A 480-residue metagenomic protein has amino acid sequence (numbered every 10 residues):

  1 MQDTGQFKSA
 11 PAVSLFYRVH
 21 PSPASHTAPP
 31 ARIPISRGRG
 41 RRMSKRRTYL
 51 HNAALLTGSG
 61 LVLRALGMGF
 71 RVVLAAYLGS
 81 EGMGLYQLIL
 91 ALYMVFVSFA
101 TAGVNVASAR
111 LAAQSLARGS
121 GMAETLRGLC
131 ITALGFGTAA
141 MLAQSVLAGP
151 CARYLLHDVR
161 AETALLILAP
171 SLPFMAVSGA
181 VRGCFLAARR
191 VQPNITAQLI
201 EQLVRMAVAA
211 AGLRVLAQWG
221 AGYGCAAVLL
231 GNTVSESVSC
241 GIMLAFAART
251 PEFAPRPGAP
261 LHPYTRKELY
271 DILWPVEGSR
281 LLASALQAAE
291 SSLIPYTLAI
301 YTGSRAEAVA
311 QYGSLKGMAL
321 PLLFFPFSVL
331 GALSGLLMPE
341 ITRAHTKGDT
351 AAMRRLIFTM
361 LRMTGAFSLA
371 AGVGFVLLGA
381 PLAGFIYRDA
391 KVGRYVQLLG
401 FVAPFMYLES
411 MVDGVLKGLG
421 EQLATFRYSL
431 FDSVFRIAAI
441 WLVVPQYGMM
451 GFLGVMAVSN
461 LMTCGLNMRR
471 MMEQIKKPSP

Functional and structural regions predicted by a protein language model:
V13-L66, P260-S284, M471, S479-P480: N-terminal membrane topogenesis motif
T48-N105, M141, S145, S171-L172 (+1 more regions): Signature of the first transmembrane helix
L50, Q87, S120-G135, R266-Y270 (+5 more regions): Interfacial transmembrane-helix starts/ends
N52-G67, V228-A247, P263-L336: Transmembrane helical elements of multi-pass membrane transporters/channels
A102-A117, L323-K347: Helix-loop junctions and terminal segments of transmembrane helices in multi-pass membrane transport/translocation
A112, A139-E162, A370-D389: Short membrane-interface helical motifs at transmembrane helix boundaries in multi-pass membrane transporters
F174-A197, F401-F431: Membrane-interface junctions at transmembrane-helix termini in multi-pass inner-membrane proteins
T196-A211, W219-T250, F431-F435, M449-E473: Hydrophobic alpha-helical transmembrane segments
